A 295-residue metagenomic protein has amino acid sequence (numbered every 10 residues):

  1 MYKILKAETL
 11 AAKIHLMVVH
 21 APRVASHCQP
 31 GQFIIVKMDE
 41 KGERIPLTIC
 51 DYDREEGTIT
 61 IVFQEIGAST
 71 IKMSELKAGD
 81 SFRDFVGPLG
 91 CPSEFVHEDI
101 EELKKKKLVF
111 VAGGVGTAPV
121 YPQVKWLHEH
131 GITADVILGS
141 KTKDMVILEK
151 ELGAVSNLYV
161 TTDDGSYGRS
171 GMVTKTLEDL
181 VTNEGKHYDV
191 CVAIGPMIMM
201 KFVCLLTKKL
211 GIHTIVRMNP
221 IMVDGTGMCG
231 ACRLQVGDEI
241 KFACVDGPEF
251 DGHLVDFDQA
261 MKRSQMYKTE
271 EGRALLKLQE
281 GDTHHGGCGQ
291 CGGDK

Functional and structural regions predicted by a protein language model:
M1-D80: Ferredoxin-reductase
M1-P30, D39-K41, V96-K107, E129 (+3 more regions): Iron-sulfur (Fe-S) cluster-binding modules
V36, D84-F85, L234: A generic structural signal for residues embedded in beta-strands
D39, G87-P88, G237: Short, surface-exposed secondary-structure boundary micro-motifs
G42-D51, L89-I100, C244: Short, Lys/Arg- and Gly-enriched loop/turn segments at beta-strand edges
I71-V223: FNR/FR-type flavoprotein reductase catalytic core
P119, M197-I198, N219-E249, T283-K295: Local cysteine-cluster metal-coordination motifs and their immediate loop/turn environment, predominantly Fe-S cluster
